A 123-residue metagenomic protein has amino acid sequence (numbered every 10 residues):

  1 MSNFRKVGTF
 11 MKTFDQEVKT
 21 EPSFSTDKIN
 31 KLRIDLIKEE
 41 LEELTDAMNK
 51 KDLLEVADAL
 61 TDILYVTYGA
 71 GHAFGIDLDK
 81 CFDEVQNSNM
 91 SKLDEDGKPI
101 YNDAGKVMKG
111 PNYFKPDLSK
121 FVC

Functional and structural regions predicted by a protein language model:
M1-L60, L64-C123: Flexible "arm" and connector segments at domain edges
